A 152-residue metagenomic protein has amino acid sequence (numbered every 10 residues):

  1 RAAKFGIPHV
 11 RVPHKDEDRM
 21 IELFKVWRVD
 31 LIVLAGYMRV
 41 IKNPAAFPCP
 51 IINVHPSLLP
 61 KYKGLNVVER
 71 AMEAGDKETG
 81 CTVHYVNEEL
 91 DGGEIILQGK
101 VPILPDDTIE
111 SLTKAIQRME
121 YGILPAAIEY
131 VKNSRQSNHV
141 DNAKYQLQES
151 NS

Functional and structural regions predicted by a protein language model:
R1-S152: One-carbon transfer enzymes
